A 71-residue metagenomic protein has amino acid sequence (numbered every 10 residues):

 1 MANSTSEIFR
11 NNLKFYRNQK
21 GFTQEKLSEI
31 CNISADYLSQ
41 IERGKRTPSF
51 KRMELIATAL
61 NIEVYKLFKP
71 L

Functional and structural regions predicted by a protein language model:
M1-Q19: A short, Lys/Arg-rich alpha-helix, primarily the initiator
N11, G21-F22, P48-K51: Residue-level signal for the short linker/turn that defines the boundary of a DNA-recognition helix
K14, E25, E54: Residues within the helices of the helix-turn-helix
R17, S28, A57: The alpha-helix within a helix-turn-helix
N18, N32, R43-K45, E54: Residue-level detection of the helix-turn-helix DNA-binding "recognition helix"
F22-Q40: Short alpha-helical DNA-recognition segment
Q40, K69-P70: Phosphate-coordinating loops and pocket residues in cytosolic domains that bind phosphorylated ligands
K51-K66: DNA major-groove recognition helix of helix-turn-helix/homeodomain DNA-binding modules
